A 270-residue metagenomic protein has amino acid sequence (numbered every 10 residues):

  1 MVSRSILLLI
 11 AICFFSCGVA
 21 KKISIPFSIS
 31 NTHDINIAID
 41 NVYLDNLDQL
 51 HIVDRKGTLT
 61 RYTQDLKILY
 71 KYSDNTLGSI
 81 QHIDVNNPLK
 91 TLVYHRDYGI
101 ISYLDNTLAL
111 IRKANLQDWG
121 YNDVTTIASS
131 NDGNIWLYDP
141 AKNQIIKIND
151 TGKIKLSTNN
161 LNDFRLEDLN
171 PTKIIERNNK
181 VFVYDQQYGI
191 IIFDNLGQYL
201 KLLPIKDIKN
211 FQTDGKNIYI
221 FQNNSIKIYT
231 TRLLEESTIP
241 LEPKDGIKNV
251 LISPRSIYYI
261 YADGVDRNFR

Functional and structural regions predicted by a protein language model:
M1-S30: Bacterial Sec-dependent N-terminal signal peptides
I25-I35, K67-S73, L110-Q117, K153-L166 (+2 more regions): A short beta-strand motif characteristic of beta-propeller blades
T32-K56: Beta-strand-rich domains and repeat architectures in extracellular enzymes and scaffolds, especially beta-propellers
I37-Y43, G78-V85, Y121-A128, L166-K173 (+2 more regions): Repeated scaffold domains used in trafficking and secretory/extracellular systems, primarily beta-propellers
Q49-I52, K90-V93, N134-L137, K180-V183 (+2 more regions): Conserved beta-propeller blade signature
R55, R96, P140, Q186 (+2 more regions): Short loop/turn segments immediately following the C-termini of beta-strands
T60, I100-S102, Q144-I146, I191-I192 (+2 more regions): WD40 beta-propeller blade core
K67-L92, R112-Y121: Blade-loop segments of beta-propeller domains
